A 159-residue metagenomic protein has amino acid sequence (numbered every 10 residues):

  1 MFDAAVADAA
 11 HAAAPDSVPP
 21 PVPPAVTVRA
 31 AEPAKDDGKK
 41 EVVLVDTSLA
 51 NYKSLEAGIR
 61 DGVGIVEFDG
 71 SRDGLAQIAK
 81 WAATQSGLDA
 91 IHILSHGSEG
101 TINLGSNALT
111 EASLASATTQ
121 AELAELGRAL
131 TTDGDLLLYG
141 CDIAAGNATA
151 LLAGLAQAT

Functional and structural regions predicted by a protein language model:
M1-D37: Long, low-complexity repeat tracts used as extracellular stalks/passenger repeats and O-glycosylation platforms
A30-A76, K80-W81: A domain-level signal for caspase-like cysteine endopeptidase catalytic cores and their zymogen-processing architecture
A34-D37, Q85, A129-T131, A158: Extracellular/periplasmic catalytic domains that process cell-envelope and extracellular macromolecules
K40, G62-G64, G87-D89, T132-D135: Loop/turn elements at helix/coil->beta-strand transitions in domains of secreted/extracellular proteins
I59-R60, A82-S86, L152-T159: Short, surface-exposed basic-aromatic patches at helix termini and helix-loop junctions that form
D69-G70, K80, T84-A90, L114-T118: Solvent-exposed adhesion/ligand-recognition segments of exported proteins
A79-A83, A124-G127: Generic structural signal for well-ordered alpha-helical scaffold segments
A90-T159: Catalytic cores of nucleophile-dependent amide-cleaving enzymes
